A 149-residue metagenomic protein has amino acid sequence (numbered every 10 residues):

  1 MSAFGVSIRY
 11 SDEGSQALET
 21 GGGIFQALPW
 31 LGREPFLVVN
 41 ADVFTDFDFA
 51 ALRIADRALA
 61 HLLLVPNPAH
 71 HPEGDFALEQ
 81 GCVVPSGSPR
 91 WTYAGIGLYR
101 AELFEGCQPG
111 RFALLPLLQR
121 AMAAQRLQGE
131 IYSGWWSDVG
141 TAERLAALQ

Functional and structural regions predicted by a protein language model:
M1-G74, L78-E79: Conserved beta-loop-beta/alpha segment of the NTase-like Rossmann-fold superfamily that binds/positions NTPs
L37, F44, F49-I54, N67-H70 (+1 more regions): Catalytic-core segments of class I nucleotidyltransferases/pyrophosphorylases that form NMP-activated intermediates
